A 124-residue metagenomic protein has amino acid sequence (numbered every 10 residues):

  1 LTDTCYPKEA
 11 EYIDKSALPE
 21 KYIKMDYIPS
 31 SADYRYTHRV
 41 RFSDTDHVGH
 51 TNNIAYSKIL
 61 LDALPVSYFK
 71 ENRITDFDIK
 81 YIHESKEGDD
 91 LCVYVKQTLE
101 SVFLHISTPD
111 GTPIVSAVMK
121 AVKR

Functional and structural regions predicted by a protein language model:
L1-K24, I28, S85-E87, K96-R124: HotDog/MaoC-like acyl-thioester-processing domains
L1-R73: Hot-dog-fold acyl-thioester-processing enzymes
R35-T37, D76, S116-V118: Well-ordered beta-strand positions in beta-sheet-rich domains
T37-R41, K80, K120: Generic structural detector for well-ordered beta-strands
S67-T98, F103: A conserved acidic, glycine/proline-rich C-terminal tail/linker
